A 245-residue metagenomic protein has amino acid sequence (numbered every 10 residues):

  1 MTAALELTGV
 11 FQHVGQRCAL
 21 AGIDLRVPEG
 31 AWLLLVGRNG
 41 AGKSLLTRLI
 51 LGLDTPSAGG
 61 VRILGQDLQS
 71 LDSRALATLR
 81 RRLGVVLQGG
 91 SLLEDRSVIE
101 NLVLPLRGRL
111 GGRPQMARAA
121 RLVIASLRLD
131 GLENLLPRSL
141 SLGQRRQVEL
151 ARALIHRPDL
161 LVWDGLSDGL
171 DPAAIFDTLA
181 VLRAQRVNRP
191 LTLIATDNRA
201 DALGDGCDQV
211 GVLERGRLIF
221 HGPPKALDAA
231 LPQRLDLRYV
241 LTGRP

Functional and structural regions predicted by a protein language model:
L51: Helix-to-loop junction immediately C-terminal to a conserved catalytic motif
L68-G84, A230: ABC ATPase NBD coupling module
Q115-L132: Conserved ABC ATPase "signature" region
L136-L140: Conserved ABC ATPase signature
R157: Conserved catalytic motifs of ABC-family nucleotide-binding domains
L161-G165: Catalytic Walker B motif of ABC-type/P-loop ATPase nucleotide-binding domains
